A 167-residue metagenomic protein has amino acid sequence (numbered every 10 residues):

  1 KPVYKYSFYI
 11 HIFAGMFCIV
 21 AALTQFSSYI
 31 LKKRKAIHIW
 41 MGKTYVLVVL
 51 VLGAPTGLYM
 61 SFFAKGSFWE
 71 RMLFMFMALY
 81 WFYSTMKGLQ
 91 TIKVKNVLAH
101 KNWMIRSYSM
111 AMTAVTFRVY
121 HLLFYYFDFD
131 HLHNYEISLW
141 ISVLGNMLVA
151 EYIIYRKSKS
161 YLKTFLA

Functional and structural regions predicted by a protein language model:
K1-A167: Alpha-helical membrane insertion/targeting regions
